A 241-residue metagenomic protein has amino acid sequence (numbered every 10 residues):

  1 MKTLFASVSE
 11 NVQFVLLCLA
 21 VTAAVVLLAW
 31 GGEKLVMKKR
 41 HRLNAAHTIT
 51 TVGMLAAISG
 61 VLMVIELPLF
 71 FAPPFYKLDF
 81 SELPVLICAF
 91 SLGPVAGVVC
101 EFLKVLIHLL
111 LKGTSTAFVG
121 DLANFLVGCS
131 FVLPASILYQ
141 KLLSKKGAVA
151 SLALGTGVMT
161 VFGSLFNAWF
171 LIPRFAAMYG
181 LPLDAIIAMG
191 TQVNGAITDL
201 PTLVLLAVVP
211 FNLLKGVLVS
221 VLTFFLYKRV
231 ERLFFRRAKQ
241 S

Functional and structural regions predicted by a protein language model:
M1-S241: Loop-helix junctions at membrane interfaces
